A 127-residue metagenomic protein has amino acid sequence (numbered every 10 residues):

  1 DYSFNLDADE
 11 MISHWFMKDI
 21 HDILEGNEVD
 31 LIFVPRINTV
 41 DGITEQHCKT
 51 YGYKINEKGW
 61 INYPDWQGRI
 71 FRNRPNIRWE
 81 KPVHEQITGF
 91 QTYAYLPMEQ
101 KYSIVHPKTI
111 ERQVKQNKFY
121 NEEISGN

Functional and structural regions predicted by a protein language model:
Y2-N5, M11-N127: Catalytic-site signature of metal-activated, phosphate-bearing donor transferases, centered on the GT-A/GT-A-like
